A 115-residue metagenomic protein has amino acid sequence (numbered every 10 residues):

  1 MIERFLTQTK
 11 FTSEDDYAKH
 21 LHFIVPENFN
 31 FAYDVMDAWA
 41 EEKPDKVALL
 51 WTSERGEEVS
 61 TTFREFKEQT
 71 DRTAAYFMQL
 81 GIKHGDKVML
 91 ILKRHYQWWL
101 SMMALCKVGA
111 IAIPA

Functional and structural regions predicted by a protein language model:
M1-L21: Low-complexity, small/basic-enriched stretches that occur predominantly at protein N-termini or linker tails
M1-Q8, E27-L49: A short N-terminal helical cap/helix-turn-helix that marks the beginning of AMP-binding/adenylate-forming
A18, H22-E27, R94: Active-site diphosphate/adenylate-binding microenvironment
D45, L49-M103: Conserved AMP-binding/adenylate-forming core of the ANL superfamily
C106: Anion (oxyanion) recognition and catalysis
G109: Structured binding elements
A115: The conserved SAM/SAH-binding core of class I Rossmann-like methyltransferase domains, concentrating on the hydrophobic
